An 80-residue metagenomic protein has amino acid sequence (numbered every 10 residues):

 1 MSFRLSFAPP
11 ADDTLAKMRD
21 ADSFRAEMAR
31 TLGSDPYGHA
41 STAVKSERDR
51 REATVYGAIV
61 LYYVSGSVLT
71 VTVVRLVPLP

Functional and structural regions predicted by a protein language model:
M1-I59, Y63-P80: Basic, Lys/Arg-enriched alpha-helical interface segments
